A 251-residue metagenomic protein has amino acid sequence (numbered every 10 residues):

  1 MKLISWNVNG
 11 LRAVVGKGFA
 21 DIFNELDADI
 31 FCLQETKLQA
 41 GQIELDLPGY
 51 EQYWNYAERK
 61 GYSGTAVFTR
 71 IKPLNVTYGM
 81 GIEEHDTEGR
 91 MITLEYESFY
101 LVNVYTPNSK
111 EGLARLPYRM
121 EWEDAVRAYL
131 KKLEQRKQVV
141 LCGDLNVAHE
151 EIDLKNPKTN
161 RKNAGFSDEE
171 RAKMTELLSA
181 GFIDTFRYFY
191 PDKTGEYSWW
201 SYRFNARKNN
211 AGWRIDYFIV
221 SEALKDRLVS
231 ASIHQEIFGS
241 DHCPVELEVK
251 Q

Functional and structural regions predicted by a protein language model:
M1-L47, E51, A57, Y62 (+2 more regions): N-terminal, active-site-proximal structural segment of metallo-dependent hydrolase catalytic domains
M1-N9, S98-K110, C142: Active-site-proximal beta-strand elements of phosphoester/diester hydrolases
N7, F23-G41, L101, L130-E151 (+4 more regions): Active-site beta-strand/loop signature of hydrolases that rely on acidic residues for catalysis
I30, E51, W122-A211, I215: Metal-dependent phosphoesterases centered on the DNase I-like endonuclease/exonuclease/phosphatase
K37, Q42-S109: Structured beta-strand-rich core segments of catalytic domains in phosphoester-bond hydrolases
K60-N75, E196, F204-D226: Conserved beta strand-loop-helix elements of the APE1-like EEP
R70, L94-E97, S221-E222, L247-Q251: Active-site beta-strand termini and strand-to-loop segments that position acidic
G81-I82, P107-E123, K158-N163: Surface-exposed cleft-lining segments at the edges of enzyme active sites
